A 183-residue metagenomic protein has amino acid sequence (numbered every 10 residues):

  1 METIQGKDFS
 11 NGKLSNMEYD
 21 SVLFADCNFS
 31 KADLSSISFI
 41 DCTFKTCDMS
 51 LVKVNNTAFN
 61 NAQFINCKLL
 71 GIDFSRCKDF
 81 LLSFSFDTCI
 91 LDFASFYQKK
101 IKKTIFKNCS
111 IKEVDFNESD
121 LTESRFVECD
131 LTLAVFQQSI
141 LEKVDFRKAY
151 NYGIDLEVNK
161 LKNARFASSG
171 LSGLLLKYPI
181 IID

Functional and structural regions predicted by a protein language model:
M1-D183: Tandem repeat scaffolds
